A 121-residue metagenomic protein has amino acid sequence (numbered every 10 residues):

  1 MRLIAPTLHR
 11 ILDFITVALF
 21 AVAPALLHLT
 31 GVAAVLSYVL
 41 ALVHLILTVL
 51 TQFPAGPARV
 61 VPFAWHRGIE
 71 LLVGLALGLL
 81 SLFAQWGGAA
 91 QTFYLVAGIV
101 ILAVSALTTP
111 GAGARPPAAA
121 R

Functional and structural regions predicted by a protein language model:
M1-A5, A25-V32, Q52-P62: Short juxtamembrane and helix-loop transition motifs at transmembrane-helix boundaries in membrane proteins
H9-V32: Membrane-helix boundary elements
L36-I69, A103-G113: A low-complexity, Ser/Thr/Gly/Pro-enriched, surface-exposed linker/loop concept that marks segments flanking
W65-S81: Hydrophobic alpha-helical membrane segments
L79-F93: Membrane-helix boundary connector in multi-pass membrane proteins
A90-P110: Alpha-helical membrane-associated segments of multi-pass integral membrane proteins
R115-R121: Short, charged juxtamembrane terminal tails flanking transmembrane helices
